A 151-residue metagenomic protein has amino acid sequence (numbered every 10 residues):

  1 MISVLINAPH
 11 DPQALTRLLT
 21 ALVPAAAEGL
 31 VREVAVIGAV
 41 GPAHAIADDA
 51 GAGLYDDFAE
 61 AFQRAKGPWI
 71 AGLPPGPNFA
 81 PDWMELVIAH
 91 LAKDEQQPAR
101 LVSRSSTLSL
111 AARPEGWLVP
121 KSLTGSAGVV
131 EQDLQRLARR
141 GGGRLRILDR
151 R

Functional and structural regions predicted by a protein language model:
M1-L5: Cell-envelope/extracellular polymer assembly enzymes that use nucleotide-activated donors
H10-A26: Short, well-formed alpha-helical segments that are part of the catalytic scaffolds of diverse glycosyltransferases
V23, L30-V40: Short beta-strand/loop segment that forms part of the nucleotide-sugar
D49-K66: Glycine-rich, basic loop-to-helix element that forms the pyrophosphate-binding segment of sugar-nucleotide handling
I70: Short aromatic/hydrophobic "clamp" motif used to bind/position activated sugar donors
P74-N78, D82-W83: The conserved acidic donor/metal-binding loop of glycosyltransferases
D82-A111: Conserved donor NDP-sugar-binding/catalytic core segment of glycosyltransferases
S126-R151: C-terminal catalytic/acceptor-binding lobe
